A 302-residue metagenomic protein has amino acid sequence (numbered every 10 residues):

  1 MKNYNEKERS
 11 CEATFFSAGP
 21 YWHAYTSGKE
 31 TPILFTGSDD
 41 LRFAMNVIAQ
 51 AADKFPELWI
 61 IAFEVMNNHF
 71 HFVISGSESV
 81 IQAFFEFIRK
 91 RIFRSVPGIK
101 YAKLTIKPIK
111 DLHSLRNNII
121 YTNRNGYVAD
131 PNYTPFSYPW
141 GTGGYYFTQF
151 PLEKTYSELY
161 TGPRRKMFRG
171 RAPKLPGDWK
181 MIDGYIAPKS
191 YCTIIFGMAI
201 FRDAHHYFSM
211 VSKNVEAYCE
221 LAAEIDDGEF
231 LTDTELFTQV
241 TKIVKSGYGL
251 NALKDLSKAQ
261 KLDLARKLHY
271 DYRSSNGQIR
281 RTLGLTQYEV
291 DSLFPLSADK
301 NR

Functional and structural regions predicted by a protein language model:
M1-A62, S77-R302: Short Pro-Cys-Gly-centered "Cys-loop" motif that presents a nucleophilic cysteine in a tight turn
V65: Short glycine- and acidic-residue-rich catalytic loops of nucleotidyl-transferase/cyclase enzymes
N68-G76: Short beta-strand->loop micro-motif that forms the acidic, two-metal-ion catalytic signature in nucleotide-processing
